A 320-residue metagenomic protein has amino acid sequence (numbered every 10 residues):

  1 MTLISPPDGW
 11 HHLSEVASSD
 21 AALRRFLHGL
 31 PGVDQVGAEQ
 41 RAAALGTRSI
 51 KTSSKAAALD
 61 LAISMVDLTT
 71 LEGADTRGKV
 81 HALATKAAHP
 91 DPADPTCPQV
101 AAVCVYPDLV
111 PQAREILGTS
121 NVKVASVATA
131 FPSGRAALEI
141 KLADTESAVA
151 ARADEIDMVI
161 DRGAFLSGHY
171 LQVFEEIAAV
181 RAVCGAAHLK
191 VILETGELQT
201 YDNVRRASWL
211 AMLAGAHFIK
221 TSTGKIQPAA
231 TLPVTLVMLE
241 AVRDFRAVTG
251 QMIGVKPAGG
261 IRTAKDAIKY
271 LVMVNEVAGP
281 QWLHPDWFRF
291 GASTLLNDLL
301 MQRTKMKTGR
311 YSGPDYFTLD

Functional and structural regions predicted by a protein language model:
M1-T2, Y270: Intrinsically disordered, low-complexity proline-rich regions
T2-I63: Charged, compositionally biased N-terminal leader segments and the immediate start of the first structured element
S53-L61, A74-P98, D108-K256, R262-S293 (+1 more regions): Alpha/beta enzyme core
L71: A short, histidine- and acid-enriched strand-loop-helix "catalytic/donor-clamping" loop that lines the nucleotide-sugar
V103-V105: Short, hydrophobic beta-strand segments that form beta-sheet elements in well-ordered domains
